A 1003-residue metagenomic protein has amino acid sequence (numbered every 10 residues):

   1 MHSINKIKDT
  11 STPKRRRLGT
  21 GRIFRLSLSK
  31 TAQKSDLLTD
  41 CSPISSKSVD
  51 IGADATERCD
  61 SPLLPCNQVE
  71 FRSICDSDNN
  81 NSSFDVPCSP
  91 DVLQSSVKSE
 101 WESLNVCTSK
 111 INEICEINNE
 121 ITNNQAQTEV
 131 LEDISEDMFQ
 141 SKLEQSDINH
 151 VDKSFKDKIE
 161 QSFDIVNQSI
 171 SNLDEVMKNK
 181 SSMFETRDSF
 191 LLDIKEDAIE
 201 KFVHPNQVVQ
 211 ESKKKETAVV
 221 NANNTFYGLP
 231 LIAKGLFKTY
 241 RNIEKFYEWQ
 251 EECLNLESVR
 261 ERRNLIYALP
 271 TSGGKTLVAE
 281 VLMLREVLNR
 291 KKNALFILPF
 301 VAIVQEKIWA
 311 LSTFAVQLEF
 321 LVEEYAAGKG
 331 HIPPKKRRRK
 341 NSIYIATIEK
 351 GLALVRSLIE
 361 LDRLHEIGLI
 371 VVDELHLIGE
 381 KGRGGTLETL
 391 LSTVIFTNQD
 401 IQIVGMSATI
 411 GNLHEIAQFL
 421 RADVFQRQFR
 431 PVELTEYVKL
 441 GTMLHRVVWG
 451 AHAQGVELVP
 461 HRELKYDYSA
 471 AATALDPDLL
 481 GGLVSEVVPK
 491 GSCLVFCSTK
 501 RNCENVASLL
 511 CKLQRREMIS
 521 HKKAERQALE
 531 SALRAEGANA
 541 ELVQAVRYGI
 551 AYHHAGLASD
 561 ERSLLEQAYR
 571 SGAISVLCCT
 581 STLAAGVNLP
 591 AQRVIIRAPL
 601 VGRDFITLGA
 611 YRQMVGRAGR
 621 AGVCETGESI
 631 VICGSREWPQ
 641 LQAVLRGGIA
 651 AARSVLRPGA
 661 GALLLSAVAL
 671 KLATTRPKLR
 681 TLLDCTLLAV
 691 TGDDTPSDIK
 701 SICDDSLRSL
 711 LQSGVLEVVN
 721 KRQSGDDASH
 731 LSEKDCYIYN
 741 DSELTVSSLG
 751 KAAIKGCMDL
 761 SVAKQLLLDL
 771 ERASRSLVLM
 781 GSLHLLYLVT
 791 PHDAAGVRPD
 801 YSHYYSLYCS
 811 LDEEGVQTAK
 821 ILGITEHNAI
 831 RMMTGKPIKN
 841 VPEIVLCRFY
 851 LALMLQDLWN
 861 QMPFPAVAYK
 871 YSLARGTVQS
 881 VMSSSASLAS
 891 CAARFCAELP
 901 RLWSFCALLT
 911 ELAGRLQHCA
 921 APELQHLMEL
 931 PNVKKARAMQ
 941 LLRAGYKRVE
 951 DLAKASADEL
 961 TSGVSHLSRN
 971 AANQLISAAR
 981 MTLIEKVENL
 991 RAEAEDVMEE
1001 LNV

Functional and structural regions predicted by a protein language model:
H2-L256, E261-I266, M518-G537, L542-V543 (+1 more regions): Helicase-associated low-complexity/disordered flanking segments
E244-T397, I401-T409, L413, A417-L420 (+4 more regions): Conserved P-loop/Walker A NTP-binding site and adjacent catalytic elements of P-loop NTPases
L295-F296, Q305-I308, T313-A326, F496-V576 (+1 more regions): Conserved C-terminal RecA-like helicase domain
M406, G411-Q418, D423-E504, A551: Conserved interdomain linker/interface between the two RecA-like ATPase lobes of SF2 helicase motors
V576, L583-P599, E628-V631: A short beta-strand element within the Helicase C-terminal
L600-G602, T607-A643: Conserved segment of the helicase C-terminal RecA-like domain
E625-D704, R722, Q925: C-terminal or mid-to-C-terminal helical accessory/interaction module adjacent to the motor/catalytic core
S666, T695, I699, C703-S713 (+2 more regions): C-terminal helical accessory/scaffold domains
